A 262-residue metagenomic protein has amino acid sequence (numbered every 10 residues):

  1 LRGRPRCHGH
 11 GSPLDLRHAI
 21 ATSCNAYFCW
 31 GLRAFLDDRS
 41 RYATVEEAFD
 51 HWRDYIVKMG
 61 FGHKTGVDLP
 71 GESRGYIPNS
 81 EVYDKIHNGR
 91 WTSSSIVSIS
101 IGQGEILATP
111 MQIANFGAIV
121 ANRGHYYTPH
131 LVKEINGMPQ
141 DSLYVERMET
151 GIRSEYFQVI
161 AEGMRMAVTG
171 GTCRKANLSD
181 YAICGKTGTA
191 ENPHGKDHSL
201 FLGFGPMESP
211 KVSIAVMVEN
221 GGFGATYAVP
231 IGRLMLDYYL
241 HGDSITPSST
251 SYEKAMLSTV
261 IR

Functional and structural regions predicted by a protein language model:
L1-G224, L257-R262: Beta-lactam-recognizing serine transpeptidase/beta-lactamase-like catalytic domain environment
V120, T226-L234: Non-catalytic, well-ordered alpha-helical segments in soluble enzyme domains
D141-M148, I231-R262: Short, gly/Ser/Thr-rich active-site loops of penicillin-recognizing serine hydrolases
